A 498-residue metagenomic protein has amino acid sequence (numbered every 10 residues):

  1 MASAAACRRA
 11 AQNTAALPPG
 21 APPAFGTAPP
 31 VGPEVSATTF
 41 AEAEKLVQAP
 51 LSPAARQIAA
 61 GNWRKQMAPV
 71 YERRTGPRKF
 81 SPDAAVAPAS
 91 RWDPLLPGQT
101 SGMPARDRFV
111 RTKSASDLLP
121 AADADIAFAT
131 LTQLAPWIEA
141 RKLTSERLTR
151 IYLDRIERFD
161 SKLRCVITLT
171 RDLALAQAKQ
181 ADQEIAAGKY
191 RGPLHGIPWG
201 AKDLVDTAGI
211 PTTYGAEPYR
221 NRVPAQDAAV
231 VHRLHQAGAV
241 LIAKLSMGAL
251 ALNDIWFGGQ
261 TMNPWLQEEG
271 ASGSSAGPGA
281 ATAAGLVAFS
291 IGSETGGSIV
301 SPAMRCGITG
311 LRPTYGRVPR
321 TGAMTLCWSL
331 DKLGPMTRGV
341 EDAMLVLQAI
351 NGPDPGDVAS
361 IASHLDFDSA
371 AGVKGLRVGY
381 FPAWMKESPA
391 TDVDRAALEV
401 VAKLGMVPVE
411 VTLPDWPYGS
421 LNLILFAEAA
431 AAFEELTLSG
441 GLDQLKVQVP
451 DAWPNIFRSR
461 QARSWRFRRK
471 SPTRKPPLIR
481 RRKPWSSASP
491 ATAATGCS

Functional and structural regions predicted by a protein language model:
M1-T14: N-terminal export signals
A11, A15-A16, A281, L311 (+1 more regions): Non-globular disordered terminal and juxtamembrane segments underlying protein topogenesis/assembly
P18-S36: N-terminal low-complexity, Pro/Thr/Ser-rich intrinsically disordered segments that act as propeptides or flexible
A43-E44, Y214-A216, P264, S274 (+2 more regions): Flexible glycine/proline-enriched surface loops and loop-helix/loop-strand junctions
L51, A55-R56, G61-G296, T314 (+2 more regions): Gly/Ser-rich catalytic/binding loops embedded in alpha/beta enzyme cores
A105, T112-D117, R312-A396, S439: A short helix-breaking turn/cap at a secondary-structure junction
T112-A124, L194-Y214, S369-F381, I424-K483: Short helix-loop capping/hinge segments that flank enzyme active sites or metal/cofactor-binding pockets
R141, G196, K202, Q236 (+10 more regions): Glycine-rich, small-residue loops and helix-cap segments that act as flexible hinges at active-site edges
